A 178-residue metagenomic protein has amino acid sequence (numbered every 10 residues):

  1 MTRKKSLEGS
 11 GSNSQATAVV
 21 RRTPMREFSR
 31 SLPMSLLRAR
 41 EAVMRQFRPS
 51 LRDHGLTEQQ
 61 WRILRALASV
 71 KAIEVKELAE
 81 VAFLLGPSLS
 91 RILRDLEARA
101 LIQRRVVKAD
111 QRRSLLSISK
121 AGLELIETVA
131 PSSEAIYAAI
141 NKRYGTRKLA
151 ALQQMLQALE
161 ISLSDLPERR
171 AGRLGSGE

Functional and structural regions predicted by a protein language model:
M1-H54: N-terminal leader segment of winged-helix/HTH proteins
M1-P24, T146-E178: C-terminal regulatory/oligomerization modules of transcriptional regulators
T2-K4, M44, A72, R94-Q157 (+1 more regions): Charged, amphipathic alpha-helical coiled-coil/dimerization segments
P24-M25, L67-A68, R112-R113: Short secondary-structure capping/turn micro-motifs that flank functional sites
M34, E41, R45-S88, R99 (+1 more regions): N-terminal helix-turn-helix DNA-binding core of bacterial DNA-binding proteins
